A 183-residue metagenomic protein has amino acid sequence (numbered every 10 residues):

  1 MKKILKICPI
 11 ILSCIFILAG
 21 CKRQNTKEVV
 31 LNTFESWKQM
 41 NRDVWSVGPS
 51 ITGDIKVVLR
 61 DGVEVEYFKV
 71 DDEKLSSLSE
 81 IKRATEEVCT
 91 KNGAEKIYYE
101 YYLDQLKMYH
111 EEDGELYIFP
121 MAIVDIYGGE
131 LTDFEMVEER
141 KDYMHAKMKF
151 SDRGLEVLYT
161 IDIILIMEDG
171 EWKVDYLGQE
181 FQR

Functional and structural regions predicted by a protein language model:
K2-R23: Sec-dependent N-terminal signal peptides of Gram-positive bacterial secreted proteins and lipoproteins
L18, A94-E95, E171: Internal amphipathic alpha-helical segments of the cytochrome P450 catalytic fold
L18, S46, I51, R60 (+5 more regions): Intrinsically disordered, low-complexity segments enriched in small/polar residues
K27-G114: Core segments of small alpha/beta cavity-forming domains
V30, W37, F134-M136, M144-M148 (+2 more regions): Hydrophobic beta-strand residues in large extracellular and virion-surface proteins
Q105-R153: Surface-exposed, charged secondary-structure patches
L158-R183: Short beta-strand edge/turn micro-motifs at domain boundaries
